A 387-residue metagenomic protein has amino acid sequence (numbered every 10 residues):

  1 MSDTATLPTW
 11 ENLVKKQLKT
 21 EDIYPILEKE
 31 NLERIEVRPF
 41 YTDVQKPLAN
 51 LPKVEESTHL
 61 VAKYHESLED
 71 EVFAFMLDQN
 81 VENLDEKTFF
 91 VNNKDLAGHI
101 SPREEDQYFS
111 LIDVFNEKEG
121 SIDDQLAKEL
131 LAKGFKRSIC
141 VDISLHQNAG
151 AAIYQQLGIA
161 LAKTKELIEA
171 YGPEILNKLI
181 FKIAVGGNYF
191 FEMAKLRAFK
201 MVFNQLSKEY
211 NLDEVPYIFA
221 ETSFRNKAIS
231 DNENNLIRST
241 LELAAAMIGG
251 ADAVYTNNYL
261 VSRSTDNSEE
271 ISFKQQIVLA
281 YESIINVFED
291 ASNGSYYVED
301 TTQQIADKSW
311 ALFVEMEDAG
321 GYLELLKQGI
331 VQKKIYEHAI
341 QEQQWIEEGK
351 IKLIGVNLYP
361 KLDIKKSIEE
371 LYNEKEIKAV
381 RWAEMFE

Functional and structural regions predicted by a protein language model:
M1-Y189, S264: Catalytic alpha/beta active-site cores
D3, L7, E11, L157-L161 (+11 more regions): Generic structural signal for well-ordered, non-membrane alpha-helical segments in soluble metabolic enzymes
L13, Q17, T164-L167, F199-L206 (+5 more regions): Generic, well-ordered alpha-helical scaffold segments in large soluble proteins
E21, N83-E86, E105-D106, K133-G134 (+5 more regions): Secondary-structure transition/capping motifs at alpha-helix termini and the adjoining loop/turn into the next element
E36-V37, D252, Y297, L323: Short hydrophobic/aromatic residue motifs in ordered secondary structure
V141-L161, I248-A253, N257-E289, N293 (+2 more regions): Mobile "lid/hinge" segments at catalytic clefts and subdomain interfaces of large enzymes
L157-T164, L179-S272: Glycine-rich anion/phosphate-binding loop at the beta-strand->alpha-helix junction
E270, K274, A280-E387: Catalytic-core signal marking the mid-to-C-terminal active-site face
